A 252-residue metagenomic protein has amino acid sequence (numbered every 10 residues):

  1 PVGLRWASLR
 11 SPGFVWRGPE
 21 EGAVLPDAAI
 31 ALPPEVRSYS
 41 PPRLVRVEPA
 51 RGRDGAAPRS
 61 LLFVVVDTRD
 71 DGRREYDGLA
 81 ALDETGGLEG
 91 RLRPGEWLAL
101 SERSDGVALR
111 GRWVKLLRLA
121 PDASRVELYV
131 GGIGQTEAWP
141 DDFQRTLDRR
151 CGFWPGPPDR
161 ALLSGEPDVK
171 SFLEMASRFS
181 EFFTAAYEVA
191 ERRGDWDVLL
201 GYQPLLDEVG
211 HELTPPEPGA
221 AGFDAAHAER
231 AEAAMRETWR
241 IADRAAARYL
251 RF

Functional and structural regions predicted by a protein language model:
P1-A225: His/Asp/Glu-rich, glycine-adjacent segments that coordinate divalent cations and/or stabilize oxyanion chemistry on
A226-E229, A247: Hydrophobic, well-ordered secondary-structure segments that either form specific early membrane-associated helices used
R230-A234: Extracellular loop and loop/strand-boundary signature of outer-membrane beta-barrel proteins
E237-F252: Metal-dependent active-site segment of extracytoplasmic phospho-/sulfohydrolases and closely related
